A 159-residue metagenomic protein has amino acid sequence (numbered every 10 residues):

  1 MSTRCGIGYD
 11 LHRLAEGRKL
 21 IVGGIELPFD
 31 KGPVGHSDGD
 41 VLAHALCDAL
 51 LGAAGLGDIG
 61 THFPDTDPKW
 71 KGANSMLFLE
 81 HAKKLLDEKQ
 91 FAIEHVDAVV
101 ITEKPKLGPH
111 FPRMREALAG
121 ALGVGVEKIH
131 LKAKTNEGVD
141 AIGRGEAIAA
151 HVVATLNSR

Functional and structural regions predicted by a protein language model:
M1-S2, R159: SAM-dependent methyltransferases
S2-R113, A117, A121-L122: RNase III-family endoribonuclease catalytic core
D30-K31, V139-A141: A generic structural signal for short coil/turn motifs at secondary-structure boundaries
P109-H110, D140, R144: Acidic (Asp/Glu) carboxylate-rich active-site/surface patches
G125-K128: Short acidic capping loops at alpha-helix termini that bridge into adjacent secondary structure
L131-T135: Pyridoxal 5′-phosphate
G143-R159: C-terminal edge-of-domain segments
